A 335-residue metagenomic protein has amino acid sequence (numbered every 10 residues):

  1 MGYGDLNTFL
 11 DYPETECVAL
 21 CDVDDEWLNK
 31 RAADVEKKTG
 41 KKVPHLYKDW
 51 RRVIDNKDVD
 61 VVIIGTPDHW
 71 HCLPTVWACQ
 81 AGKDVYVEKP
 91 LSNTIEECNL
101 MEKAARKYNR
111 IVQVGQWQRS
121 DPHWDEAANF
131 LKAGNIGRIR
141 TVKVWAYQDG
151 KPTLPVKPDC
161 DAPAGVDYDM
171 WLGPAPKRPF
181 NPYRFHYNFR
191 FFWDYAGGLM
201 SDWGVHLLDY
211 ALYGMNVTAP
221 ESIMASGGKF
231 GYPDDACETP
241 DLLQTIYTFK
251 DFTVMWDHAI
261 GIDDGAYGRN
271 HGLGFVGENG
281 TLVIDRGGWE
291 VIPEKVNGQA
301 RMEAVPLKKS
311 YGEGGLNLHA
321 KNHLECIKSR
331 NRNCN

Functional and structural regions predicted by a protein language model:
M1-V87, E96-I111: N-terminal glycine-/serine-/threonine-rich beta1-alpha1-beta2 phosphate-ribose binding loop of Rossmann-like
L10, I54, A105, L131 (+2 more regions): Hydrophobic residues in alpha-helical segments
E14, D58, N135-R138, A219: Glycine-centered tight turns that cap/initiate beta-strands
D24-W27, Y47, P67-H71, L91-N93 (+3 more regions): Short, solvent-exposed turn/loop segments enriched in Gly/Ser/Thr/Pro and often Arg
I64, P90, G115-Q116, M200: Glycine- and other small-residue-rich loops at beta-strand/loop junctions that grip anionic moieties
L73, N93-E96, L100, G315-N322: Generic alpha-helical secondary structure signal
D84-Y86, S92-G165: A contiguous active-site-proximal alpha/beta segment in oxidoreductase catalytic domains
E126, R138-W145, D149-G197, S201-N335: Contiguous beta-strand/loop segments that form the cofactor/metal-binding neighborhood of enzyme cores
